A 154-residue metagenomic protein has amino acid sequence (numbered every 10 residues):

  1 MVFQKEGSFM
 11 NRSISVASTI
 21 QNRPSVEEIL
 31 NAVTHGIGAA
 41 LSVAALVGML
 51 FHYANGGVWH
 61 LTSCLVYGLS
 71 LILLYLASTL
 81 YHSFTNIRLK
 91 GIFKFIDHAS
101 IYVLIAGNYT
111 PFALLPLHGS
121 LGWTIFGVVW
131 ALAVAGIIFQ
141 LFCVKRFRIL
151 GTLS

Functional and structural regions predicted by a protein language model:
F3-S154: Multi-pass alpha-helical transmembrane bundles in non-GPCR membrane proteins that perform intramembrane catalysis
